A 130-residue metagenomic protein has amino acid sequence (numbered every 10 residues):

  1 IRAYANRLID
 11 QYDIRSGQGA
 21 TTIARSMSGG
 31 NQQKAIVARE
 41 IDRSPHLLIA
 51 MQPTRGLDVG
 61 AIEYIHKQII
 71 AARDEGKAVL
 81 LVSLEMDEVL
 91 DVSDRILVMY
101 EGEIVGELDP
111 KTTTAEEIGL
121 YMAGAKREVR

Functional and structural regions predicted by a protein language model:
I1-R130: Glycine-rich phosphate-binding loops of nucleotide-dependent enzymes
